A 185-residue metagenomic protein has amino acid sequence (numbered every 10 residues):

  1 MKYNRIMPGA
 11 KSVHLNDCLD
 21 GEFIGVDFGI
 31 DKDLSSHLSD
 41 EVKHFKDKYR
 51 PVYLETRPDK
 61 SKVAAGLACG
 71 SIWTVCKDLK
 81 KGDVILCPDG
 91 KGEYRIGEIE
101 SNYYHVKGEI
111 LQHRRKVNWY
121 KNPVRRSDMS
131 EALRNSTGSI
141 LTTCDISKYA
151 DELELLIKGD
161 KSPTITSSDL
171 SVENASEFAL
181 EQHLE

Functional and structural regions predicted by a protein language model:
M1-S36, I110-A175: Contiguous surface segments at macromolecular interaction interfaces
M1-S71, L180-Q182: Compositionally biased, charged N-terminal/linker segments
D78-K80: Short, well-ordered loop/turn sites that connect or cap secondary structure elements
G92-Y104: Short beta-strand-centered aromatic/proline hotspots
V172-E185: Extended, compositionally biased accessory segments flanking or bridging domains
